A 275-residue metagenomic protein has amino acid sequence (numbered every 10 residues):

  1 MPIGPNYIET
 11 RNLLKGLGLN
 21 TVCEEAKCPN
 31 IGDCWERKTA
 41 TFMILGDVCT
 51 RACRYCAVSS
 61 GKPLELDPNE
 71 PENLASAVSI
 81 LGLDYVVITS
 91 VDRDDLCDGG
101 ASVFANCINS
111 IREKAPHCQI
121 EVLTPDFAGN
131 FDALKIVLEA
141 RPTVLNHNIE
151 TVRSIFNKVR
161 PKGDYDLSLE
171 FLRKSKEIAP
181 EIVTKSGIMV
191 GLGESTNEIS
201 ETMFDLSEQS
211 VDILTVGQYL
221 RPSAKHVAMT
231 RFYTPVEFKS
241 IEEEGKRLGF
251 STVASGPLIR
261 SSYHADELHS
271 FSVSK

Functional and structural regions predicted by a protein language model:
M1-T41, E72, S76, N106-C118 (+2 more regions): Auxiliary Fe-S-binding modules of radical SAM enzymes
P29, T50, R153: Nucleotide phosphate-binding site architecture
D33-E70: Canonical Radical SAM [4Fe-4S] cluster-binding loop centered on the CxxxCxxC motif and its immediate flanking residues
I44-L45, V122, H147, S255: Small/polar loops that bind or transfer phosphate-bearing groups
D47, P125-A128, G193, L258: Short, surface-exposed acidic/glycine-rich loop or hinge patches that mediate macromolecular interfaces
A52, L96, I155, A224 (+1 more regions): Glycine/Thr-rich phosphate-binding loops of Rossmann-like dinucleotide-binding domains
A57-N73, I80-F131, V137-F171, K185 (+1 more regions): Core AdoMet radical
